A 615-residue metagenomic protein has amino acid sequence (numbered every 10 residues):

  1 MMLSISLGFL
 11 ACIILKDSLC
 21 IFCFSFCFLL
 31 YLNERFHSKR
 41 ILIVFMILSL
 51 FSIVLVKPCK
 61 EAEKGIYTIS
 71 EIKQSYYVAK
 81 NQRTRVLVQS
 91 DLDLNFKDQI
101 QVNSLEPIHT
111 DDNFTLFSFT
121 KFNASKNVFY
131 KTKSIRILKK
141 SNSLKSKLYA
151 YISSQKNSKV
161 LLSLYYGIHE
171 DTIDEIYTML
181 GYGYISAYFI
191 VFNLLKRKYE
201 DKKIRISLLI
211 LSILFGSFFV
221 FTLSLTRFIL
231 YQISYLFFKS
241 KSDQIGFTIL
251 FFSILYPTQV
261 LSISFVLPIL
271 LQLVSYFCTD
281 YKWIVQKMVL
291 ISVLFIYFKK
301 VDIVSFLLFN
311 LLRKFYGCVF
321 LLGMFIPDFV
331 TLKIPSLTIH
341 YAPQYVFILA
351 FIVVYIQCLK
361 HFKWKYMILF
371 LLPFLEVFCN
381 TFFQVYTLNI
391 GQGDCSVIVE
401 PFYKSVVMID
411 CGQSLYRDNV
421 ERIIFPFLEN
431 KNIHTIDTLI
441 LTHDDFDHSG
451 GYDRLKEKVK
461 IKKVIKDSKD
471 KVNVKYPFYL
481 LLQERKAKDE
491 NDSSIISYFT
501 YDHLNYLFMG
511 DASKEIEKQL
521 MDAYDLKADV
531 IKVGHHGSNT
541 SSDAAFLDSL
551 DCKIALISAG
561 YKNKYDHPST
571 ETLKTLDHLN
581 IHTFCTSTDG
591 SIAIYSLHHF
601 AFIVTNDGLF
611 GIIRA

Functional and structural regions predicted by a protein language model:
M1-E61, V128, K145, A150 (+9 more regions): N-terminal leader/targeting segments
M1-L7, C27-L29, F320, D328-F382 (+1 more regions): C-terminal regulatory/interaction regions
S6, F221-Y366, A512, K518-L520 (+3 more regions): Internal transmembrane alpha-helical bundles of multi-pass membrane proteins
S49-Y177, E421-E429, T435, K469 (+4 more regions): Membrane-interface helix/helix-cap signal primarily in integral membrane proteins
S125-Q232, L236, L480, N505-K514 (+2 more regions): Aromatic-rich juxtamembrane segments at the membrane interface
I173-Y199, H434-E457, V533-A545: Di-metal (Zn2+ and/or Mg2+/Mn2+) metal-binding site signature of metallo-dependent hydrolases with the MBL/beta-CASP
T258-Q259, T442, F446, G450-L455 (+1 more regions): Active-site-proximal loop/helix segments of hydrolase catalytic cores
H361-T435, K469-V530, N539-S541, T588-A615: Core dinuclear metal-dependent hydrolase active-site scaffold
